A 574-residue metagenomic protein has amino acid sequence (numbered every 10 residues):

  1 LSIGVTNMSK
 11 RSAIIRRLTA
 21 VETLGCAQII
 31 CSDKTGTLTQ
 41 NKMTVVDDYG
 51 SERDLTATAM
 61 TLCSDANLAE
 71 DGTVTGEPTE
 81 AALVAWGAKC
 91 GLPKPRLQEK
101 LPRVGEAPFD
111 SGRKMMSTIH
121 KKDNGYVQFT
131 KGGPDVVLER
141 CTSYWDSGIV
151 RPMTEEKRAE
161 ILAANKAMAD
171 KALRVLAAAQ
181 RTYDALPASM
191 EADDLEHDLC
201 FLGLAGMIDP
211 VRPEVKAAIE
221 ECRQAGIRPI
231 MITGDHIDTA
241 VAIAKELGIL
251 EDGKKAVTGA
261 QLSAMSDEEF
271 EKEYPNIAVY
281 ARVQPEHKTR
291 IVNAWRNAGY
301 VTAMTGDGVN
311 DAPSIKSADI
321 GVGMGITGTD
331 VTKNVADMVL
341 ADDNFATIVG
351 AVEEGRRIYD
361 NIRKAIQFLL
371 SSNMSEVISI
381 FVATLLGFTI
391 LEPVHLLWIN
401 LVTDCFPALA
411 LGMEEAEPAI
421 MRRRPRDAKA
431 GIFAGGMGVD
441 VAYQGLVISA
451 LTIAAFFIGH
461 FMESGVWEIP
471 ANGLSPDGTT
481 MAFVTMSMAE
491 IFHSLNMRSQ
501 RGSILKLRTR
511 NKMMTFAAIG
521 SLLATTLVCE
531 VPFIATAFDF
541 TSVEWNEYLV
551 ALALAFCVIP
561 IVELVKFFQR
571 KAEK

Functional and structural regions predicted by a protein language model:
L1-P425, A430-F433, L446, F483 (+1 more regions): Conserved cytosolic headpiece of P-type ATPases
T384-E392, I458-G478: Helix-coil boundary and interhelical linker segments in multi-pass alpha-helical membrane proteins
T403, S449, T479-S494: Generic alpha-helical transmembrane segments
A434, G438, A442, G473-F483 (+1 more regions): Alpha-helix N-cap/loop-to-helix boundary motif
D440-A455: Alpha-helical transmembrane segments of multi-pass integral membrane proteins
I453-W467, E530-A535: Membrane-helix interface motif
M497: A C-terminal functional module that forms or caps the active site or interfaces directly with catalytic machinery
